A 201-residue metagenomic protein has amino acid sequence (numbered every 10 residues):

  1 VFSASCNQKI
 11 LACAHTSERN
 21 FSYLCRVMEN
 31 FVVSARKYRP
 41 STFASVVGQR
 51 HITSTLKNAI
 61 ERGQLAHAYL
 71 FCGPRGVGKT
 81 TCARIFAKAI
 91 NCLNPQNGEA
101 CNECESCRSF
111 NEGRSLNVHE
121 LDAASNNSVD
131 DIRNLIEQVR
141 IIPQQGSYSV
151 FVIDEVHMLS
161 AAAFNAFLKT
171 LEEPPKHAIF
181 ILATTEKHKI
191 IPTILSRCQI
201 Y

Functional and structural regions predicted by a protein language model:
V1, I10-L11, V27: Short hydrophobic transmembrane-like helices used for membrane targeting/insertion
S5-Q8, A12-H15: Cationic, amphipathic, low-complexity segments that mediate targeting or membrane/lipid association
C6-N7, R19-Y201: P-loop/Walker A NTP-binding region and its immediately flanking N-terminal helices in P-loop NTPase folds
